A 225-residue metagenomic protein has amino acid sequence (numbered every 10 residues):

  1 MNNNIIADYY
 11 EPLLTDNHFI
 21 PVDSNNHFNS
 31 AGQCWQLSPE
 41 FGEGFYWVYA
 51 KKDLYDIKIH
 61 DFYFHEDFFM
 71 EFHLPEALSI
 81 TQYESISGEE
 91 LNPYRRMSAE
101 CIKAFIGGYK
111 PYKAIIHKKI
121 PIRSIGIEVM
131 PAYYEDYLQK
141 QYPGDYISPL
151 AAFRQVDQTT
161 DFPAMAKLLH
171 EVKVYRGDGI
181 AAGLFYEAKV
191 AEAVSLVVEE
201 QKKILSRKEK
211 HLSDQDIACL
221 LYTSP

Functional and structural regions predicted by a protein language model:
M1-Y46, A50-Y55: General N-terminal leader/first-domain-start detector
N3, A7, P131, P143-G144 (+1 more regions): Alpha-helix initiation and N-capping motif
Q33-Y146: N-terminal regulatory/effector-sensing and dimerization cores that precede helix-turn-helix DNA-binding domains
M97-E100, K208-L212: Short alpha-helical linear motifs
E128, A132-Y137, D157-K208: An amphipathic alpha-helical interaction segment
P149-Q158: A ubiquitous short alpha-helical element
L212-C219: N-terminal positioning helix adjacent to the helix-turn-helix/winged-helix DNA-binding module
Y222-P225: Conserved small/polar residues in nucleotide/adenosyl-binding loops
